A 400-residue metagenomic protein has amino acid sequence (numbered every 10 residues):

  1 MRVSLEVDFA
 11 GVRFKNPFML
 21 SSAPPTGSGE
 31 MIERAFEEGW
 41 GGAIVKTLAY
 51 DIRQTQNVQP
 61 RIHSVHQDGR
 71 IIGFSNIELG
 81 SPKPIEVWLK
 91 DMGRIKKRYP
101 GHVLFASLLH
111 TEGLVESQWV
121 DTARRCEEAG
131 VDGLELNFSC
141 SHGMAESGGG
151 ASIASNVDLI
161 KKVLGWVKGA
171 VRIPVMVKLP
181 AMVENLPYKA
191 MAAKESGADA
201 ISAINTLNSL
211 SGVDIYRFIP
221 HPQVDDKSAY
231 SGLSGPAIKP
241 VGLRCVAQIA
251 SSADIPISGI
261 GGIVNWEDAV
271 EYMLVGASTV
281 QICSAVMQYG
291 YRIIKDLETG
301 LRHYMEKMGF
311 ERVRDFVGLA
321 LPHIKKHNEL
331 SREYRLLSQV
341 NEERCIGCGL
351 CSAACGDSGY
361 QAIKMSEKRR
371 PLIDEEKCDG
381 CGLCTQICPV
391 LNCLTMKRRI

Functional and structural regions predicted by a protein language model:
M1-L104, L109-E116, D121: N-terminal capping/small domains of soluble enzymes
E33-E38, G42, T111-S258, V264-E271 (+6 more regions): Alpha/beta enzyme core
R53-R70, G212-S231, M273, A285-F310: C-terminal helical cap(s) of enzyme catalytic domains, especially alpha/beta-barrels
H66-I71, K239, A247, T299-C348 (+2 more regions): Extended, intrinsically disordered, low-complexity segments
V246-S252, W266-I324: Extended, hydrophobic interaction surfaces within ordered domains
R344, A354, E376-K377, I387: Short pre-active-site segment immediately N-terminal to redox-active cysteine/selenocysteine motifs in thiol-based
L350-K368, L383-I400: Iron-sulfur cluster-binding cysteine motifs and their immediate structural context in ferredoxin-like electron-transfer
